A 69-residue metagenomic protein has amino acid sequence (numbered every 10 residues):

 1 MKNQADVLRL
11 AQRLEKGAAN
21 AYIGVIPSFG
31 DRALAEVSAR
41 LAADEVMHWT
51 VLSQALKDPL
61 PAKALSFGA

Functional and structural regions predicted by a protein language model:
M1-A69: All-alpha RGS (Regulator of G-protein Signaling) helical domain and cognate RGS-like helical scaffolds
